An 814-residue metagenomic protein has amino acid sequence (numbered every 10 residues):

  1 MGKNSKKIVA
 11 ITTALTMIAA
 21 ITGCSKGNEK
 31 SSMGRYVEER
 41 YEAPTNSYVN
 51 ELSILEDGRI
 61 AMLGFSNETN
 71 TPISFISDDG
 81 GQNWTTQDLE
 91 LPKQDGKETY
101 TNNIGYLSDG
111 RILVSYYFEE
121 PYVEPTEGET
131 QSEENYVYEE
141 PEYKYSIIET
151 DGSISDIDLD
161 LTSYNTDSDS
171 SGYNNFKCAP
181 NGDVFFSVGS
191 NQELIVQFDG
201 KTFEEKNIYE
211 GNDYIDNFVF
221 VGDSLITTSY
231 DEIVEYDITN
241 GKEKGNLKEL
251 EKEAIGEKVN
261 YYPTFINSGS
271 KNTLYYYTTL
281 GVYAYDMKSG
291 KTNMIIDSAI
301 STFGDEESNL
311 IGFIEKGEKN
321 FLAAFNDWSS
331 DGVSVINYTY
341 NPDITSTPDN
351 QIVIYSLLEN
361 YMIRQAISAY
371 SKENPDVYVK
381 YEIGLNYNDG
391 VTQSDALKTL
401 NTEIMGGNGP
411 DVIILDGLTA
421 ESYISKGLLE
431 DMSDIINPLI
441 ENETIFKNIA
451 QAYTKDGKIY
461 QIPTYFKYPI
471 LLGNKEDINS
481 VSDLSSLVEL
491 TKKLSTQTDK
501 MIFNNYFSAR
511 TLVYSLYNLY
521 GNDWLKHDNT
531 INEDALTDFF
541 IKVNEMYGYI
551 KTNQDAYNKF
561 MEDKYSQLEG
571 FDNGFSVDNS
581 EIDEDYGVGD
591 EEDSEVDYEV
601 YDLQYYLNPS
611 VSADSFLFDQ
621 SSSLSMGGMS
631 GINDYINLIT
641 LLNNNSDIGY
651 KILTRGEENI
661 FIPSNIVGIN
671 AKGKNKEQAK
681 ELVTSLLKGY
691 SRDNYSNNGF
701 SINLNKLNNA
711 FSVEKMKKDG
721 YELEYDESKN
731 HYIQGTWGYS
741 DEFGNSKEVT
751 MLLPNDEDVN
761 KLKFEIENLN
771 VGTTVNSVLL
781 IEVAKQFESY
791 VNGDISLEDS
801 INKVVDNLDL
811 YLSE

Functional and structural regions predicted by a protein language model:
S77-D78, A179, Q197, S268 (+1 more regions): Conserved Ser/Thr-centered positions that define the repeating blades of beta-propeller domains
P348-N360, V377-G384, V412: Short, well-ordered beta-strand elements
Y378-I445, S615-L624, L641: Extracytoplasmic "Venus flytrap"/periplasmic binding protein-like
G417-I470, S485-S486, D647-L653: Hinge/lid segment of periplasmic solute-binding proteins
Y460-T464, P469, V488-G587, Y598 (+1 more regions): Extracytoplasmic/periplasmic solute-binding protein
T496, T684-E724: Periplasmic-binding protein-like
I550-E681: Extracytoplasmic/periplasmic substrate-binding proteins
F661, Y725-L812: C-terminal capping/gating helix-and-loop segments adjacent to ligand/active sites or protein-protein/ligand interfaces
